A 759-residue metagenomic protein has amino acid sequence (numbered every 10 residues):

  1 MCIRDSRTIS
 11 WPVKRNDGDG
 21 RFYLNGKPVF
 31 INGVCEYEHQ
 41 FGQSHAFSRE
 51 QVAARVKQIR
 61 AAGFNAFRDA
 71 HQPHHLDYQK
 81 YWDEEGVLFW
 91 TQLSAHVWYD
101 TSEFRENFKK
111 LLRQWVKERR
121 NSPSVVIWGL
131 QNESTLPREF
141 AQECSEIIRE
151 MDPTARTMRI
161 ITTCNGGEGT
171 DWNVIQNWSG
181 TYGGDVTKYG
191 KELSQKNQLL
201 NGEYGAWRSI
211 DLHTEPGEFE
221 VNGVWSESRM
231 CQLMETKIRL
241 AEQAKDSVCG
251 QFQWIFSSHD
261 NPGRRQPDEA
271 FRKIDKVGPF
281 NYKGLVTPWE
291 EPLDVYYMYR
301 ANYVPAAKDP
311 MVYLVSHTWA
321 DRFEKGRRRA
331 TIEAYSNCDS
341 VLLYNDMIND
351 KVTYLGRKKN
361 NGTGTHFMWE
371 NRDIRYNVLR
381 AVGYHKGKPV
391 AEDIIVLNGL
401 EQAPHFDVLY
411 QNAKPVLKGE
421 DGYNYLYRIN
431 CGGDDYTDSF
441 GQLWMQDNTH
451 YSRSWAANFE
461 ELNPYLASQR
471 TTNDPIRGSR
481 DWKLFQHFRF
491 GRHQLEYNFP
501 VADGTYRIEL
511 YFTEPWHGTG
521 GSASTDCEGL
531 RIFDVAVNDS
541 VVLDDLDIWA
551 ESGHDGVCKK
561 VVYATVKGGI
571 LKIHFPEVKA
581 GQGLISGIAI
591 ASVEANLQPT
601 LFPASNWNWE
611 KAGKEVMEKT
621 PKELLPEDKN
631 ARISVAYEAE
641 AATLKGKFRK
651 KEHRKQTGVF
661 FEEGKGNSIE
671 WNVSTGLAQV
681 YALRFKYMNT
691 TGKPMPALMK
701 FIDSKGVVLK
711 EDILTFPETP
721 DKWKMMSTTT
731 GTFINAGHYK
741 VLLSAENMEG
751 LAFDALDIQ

Functional and structural regions predicted by a protein language model:
M1-H74, G86-F89, L111, V125-I127 (+3 more regions): Secreted/periplasmic carbohydrate-active enzymes, especially glycoside hydrolases
S44, A53-V295, Y299, D309-F323 (+2 more regions): Substrate-binding/catalytic cleft of secreted carbohydrate-active enzymes, primarily glycoside hydrolases
G383, F575, L743-A745: Conserved structural position at the C-terminal beta-strand of extracellular beta-sandwich adhesion modules
Q402-N630, A752: Compositionally biased, intrinsically disordered or flexible polar/acidic segments
R480-P500, Q656-G676, M726: Short beta-strands within extracellular/lumenal beta-sheet-rich domains
V501-E509, T675-R684: Extended extracellular/luminal ectodomain segments enriched in beta-structured repeat modules
Y511-W516, S674-G676, F685-T690, E746: Solvent-exposed strand-to-loop "edge" motifs in beta-rich extracellular domains
L543-V562, S704-G737: Extracellular carbohydrate recognition and processing domains and analogous Trp-centered ligand-binding platforms
